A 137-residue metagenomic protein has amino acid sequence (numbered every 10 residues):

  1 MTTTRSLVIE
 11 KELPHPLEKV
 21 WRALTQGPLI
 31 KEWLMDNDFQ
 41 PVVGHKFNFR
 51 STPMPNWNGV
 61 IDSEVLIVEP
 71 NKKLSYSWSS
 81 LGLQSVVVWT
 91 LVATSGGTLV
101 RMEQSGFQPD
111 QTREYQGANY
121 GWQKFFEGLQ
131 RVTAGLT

Functional and structural regions predicted by a protein language model:
M1-D38: Hydrophobic ligand-binding cavity/cleft-lining segments
T2, S105-T137: A conserved amphipathic terminal alpha-helix motif
T25-Q26, P70, E127, A134: Residues at helix-coil transition
D38, K46-N48, P53-R101, S105-F107: Hydrophobic-ligand binding "helix-grip"
